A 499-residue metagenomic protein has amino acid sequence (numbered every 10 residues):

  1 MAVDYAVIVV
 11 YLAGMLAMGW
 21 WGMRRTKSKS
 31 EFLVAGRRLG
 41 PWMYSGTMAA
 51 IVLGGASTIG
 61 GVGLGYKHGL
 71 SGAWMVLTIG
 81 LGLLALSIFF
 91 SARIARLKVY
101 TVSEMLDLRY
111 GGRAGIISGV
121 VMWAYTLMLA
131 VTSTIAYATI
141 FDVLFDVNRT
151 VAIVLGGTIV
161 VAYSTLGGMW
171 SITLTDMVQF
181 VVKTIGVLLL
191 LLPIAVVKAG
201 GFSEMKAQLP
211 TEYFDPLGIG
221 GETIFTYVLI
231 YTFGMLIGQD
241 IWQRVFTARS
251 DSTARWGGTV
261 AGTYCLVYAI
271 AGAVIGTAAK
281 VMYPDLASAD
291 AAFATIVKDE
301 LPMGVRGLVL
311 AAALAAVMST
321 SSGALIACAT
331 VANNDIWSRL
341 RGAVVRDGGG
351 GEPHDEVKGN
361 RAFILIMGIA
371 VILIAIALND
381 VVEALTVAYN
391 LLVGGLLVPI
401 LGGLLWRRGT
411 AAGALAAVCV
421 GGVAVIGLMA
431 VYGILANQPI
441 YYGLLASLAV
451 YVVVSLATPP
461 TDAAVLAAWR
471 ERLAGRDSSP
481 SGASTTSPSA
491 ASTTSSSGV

Functional and structural regions predicted by a protein language model:
M1-T486, A490-V499: Membrane-embedded helix-loop-helix hairpins and adjacent transmembrane boundary segments in multi-pass transporters
